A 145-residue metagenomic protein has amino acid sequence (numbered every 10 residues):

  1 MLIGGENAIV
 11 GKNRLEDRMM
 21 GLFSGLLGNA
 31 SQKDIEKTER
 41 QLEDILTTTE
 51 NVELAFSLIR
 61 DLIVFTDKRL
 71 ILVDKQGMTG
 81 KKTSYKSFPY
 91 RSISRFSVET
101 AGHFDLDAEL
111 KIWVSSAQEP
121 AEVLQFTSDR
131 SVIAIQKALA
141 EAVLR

Functional and structural regions predicted by a protein language model:
M1-M19: Short, Lys/Arg-enriched N-terminal segments with co-localized hydrophobic residues within the first ~10-30 amino acids
I3, I9, I35, I45 (+6 more regions): Weak global preference for isoleucine
G5, G11-K12, F56, V114 (+1 more regions): Surface-exposed beta-strand edges and flanking loops
E6-N7, D17, L70, D129-V132 (+1 more regions): Low-complexity, intrinsically disordered short peptide segments enriched in small/polar/basic residues
G11-K12, F23, V73, F96: Generic structural signal for bulky hydrophobic/aromatic residues embedded in well-ordered secondary structure
M20-K82: N-terminal recruitment modules of adaptor/scaffold proteins
L22-R40, M78-R145: Acidic, Ser/Thr- and proline-rich intrinsically disordered linker/docking segments of eukaryotic scaffolds
